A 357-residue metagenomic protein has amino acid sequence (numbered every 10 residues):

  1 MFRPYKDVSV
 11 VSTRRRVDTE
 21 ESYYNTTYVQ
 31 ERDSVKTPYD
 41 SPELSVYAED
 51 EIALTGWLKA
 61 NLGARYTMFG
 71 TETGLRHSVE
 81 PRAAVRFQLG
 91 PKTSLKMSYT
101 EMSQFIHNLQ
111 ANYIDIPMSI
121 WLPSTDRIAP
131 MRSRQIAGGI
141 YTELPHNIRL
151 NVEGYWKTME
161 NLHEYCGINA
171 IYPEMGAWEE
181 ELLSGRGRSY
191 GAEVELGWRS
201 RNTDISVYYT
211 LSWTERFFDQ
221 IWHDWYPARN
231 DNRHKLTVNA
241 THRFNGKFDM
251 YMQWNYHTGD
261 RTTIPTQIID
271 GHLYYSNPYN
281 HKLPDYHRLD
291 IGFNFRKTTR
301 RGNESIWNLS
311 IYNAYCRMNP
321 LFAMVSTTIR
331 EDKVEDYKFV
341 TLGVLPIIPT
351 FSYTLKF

Functional and structural regions predicted by a protein language model:
M1-G74, N151, W198-R199, S206: Face-selective signature of the C-terminal outer-membrane beta-barrel domain
M1-P4, L62-Y66, M97-E101, S119 (+4 more regions): Transmembrane beta-barrel strands of outer-membrane/channel proteins
V35, Y39, A129, N147-Y208 (+3 more regions): Outer membrane beta-barrel strand-and-loop segments of large Gram-negative receptors, especially TonB-dependent
D40-L44, L75-V79, R132-I136, R186-Y190 (+3 more regions): Residues that define the transmembrane beta-barrel architecture of outer-membrane proteins
W57-A60, K92-L95, H146-L150, N202-S206 (+2 more regions): Repeated loop/turn-to-beta-strand initiation elements of outer-membrane beta-barrel proteins
P91-I136, W156-E179, Q253-Y274, M318-F322: Surface-exposed extracellular loop regions of Gram-negative outer-membrane beta-barrel proteins, predominantly
W156-T158, W178-T266: Gram-negative outer-membrane beta-barrel transporters
K247, Y256-I269, R288, F295-F357: C-terminal beta-signal and adjacent terminal beta-strands/loops of Gram-negative outer-membrane beta-barrel proteins
